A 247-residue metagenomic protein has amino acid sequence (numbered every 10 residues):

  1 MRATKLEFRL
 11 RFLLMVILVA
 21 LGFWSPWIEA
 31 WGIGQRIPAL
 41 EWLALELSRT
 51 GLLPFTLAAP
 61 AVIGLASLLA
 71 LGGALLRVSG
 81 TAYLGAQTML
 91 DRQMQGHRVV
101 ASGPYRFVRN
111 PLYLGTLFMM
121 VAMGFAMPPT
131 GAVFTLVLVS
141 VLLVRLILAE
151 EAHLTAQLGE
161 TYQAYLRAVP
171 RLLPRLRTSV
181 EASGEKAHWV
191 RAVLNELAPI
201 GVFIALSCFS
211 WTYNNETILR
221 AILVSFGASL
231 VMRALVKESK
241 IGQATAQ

Functional and structural regions predicted by a protein language model:
M1-S102, F118-Q247: Membrane-anchoring alpha-helices and their flanking helix-loop junctions
Y105: Catalytic beta-strand/loop module used to bind and position nucleotide/cofactor moieties in cofactor-attachment
V108-L114, F118: Conserved SAM-binding loop
